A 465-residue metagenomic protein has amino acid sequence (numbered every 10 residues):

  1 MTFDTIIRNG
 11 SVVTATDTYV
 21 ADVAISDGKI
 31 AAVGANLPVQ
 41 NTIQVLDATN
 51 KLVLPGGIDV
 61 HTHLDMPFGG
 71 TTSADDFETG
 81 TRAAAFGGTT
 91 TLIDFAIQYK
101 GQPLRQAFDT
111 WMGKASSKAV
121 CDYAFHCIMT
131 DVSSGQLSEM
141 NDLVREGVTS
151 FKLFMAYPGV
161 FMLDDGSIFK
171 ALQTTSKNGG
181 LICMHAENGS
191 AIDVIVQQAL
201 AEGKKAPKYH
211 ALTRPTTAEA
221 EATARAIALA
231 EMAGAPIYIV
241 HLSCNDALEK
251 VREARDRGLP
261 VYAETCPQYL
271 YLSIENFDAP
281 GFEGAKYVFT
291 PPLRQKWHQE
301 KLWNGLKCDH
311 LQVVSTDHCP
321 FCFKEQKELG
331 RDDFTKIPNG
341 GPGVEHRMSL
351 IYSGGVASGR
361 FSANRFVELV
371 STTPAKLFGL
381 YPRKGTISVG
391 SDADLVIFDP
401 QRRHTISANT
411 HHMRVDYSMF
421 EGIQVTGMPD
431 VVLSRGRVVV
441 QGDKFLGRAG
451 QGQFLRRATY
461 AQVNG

Functional and structural regions predicted by a protein language model:
M1-P55: Histidine-rich, glycine-flanked metal-binding segment
G10, E328-D333, N339, V389-L455: C-terminal cap of metal-dependent C-N hydrolases
G10, G28, N50, H61 (+14 more regions): Divalent metal-coordination and catalytic microenvironments
A48-K118, G135: Metal-associated gating/positioning segment near the N- to mid-region
I93-D94, A124-C127, P236-H241: Short catalytic-loop micro-motif centered on adjacent basic/acidic residues
R105-C121, F169-M184: Alpha-helix-loop-beta-strand connector modules within alpha/beta enzyme cores
G135-V314, C319, G330: Histidine/acidic residue-rich metal-binding segments in metalloenzymes
K205-P236, K286, Q312-V314, P320-Q401: His/Asp/Glu-enriched, well-ordered alpha-helical/loop segment that forms or immediately abuts the divalent-metal
